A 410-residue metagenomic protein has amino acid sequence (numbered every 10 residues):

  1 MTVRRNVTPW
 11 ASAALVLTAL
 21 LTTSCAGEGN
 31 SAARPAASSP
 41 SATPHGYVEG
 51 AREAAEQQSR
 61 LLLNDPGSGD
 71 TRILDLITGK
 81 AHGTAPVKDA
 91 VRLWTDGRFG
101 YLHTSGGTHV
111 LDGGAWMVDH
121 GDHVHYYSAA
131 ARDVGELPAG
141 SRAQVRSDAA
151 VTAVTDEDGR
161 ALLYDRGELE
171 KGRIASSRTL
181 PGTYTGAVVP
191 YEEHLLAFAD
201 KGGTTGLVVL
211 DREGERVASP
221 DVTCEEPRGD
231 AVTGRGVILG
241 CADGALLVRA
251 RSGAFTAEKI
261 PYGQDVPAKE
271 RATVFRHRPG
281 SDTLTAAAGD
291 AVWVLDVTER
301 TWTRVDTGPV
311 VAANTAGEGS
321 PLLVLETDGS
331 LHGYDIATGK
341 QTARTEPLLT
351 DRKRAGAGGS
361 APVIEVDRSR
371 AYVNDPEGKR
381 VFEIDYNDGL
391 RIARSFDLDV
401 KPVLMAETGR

Functional and structural regions predicted by a protein language model:
L20-S24: C-terminal motif of bacterial Sec signal peptides marking the signal peptidase cleavage site
C25-G29: Bacterial signal peptide processing site
A42-A54, P86-F99, S128-A150, R178-E193 (+5 more regions): Repeated scaffold domains used in trafficking and secretory/extracellular systems, primarily beta-propellers
T43, I77-P86, V118-L137, E170-L180 (+5 more regions): A short beta-strand motif characteristic of beta-propeller blades
E53-P66, R92-L111, R142-L163, G186-G202 (+6 more regions): Short beta-strand elements that form the blades of beta-propeller/WD-repeat-like and other beta-sheet-rich scaffold
E193, A199-P321: Acidic, serine/threonine- and glycine-rich low-complexity intrinsically disordered segments that serve as flexible
A291-P376: Intrinsically disordered, low-complexity segments enriched in Gly and acidic/Ser/Thr residues that form flexible
N374-R410: Blade-level signature of beta-propeller repeat domains, shared across WD40, Kelch, NHL, RCC1 and BNR/Asp-box propellers
